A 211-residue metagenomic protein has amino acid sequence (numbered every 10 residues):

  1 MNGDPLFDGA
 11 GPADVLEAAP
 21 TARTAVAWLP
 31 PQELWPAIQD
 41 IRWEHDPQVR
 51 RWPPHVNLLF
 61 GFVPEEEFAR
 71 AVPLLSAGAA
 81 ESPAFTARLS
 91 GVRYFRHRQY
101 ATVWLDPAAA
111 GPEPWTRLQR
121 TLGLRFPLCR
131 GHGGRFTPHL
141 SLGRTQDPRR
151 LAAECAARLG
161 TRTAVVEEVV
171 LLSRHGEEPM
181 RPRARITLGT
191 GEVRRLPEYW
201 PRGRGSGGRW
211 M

Functional and structural regions predicted by a protein language model:
N2-M211: Histidine-dependent nucleotide/RNA phosphoesterase domain, centered on the 2H-phosphoesterase fold with its duplicated
